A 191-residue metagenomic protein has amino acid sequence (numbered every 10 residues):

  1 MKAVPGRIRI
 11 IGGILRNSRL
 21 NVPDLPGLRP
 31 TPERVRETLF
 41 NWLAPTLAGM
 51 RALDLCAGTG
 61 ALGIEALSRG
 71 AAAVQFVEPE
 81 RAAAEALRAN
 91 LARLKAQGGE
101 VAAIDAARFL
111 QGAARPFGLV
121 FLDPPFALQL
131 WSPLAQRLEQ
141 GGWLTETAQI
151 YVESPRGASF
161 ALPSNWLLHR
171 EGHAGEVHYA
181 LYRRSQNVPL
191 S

Functional and structural regions predicted by a protein language model:
M1-S191: Class I S-adenosyl-L-methionine-dependent methyltransferase catalytic core
